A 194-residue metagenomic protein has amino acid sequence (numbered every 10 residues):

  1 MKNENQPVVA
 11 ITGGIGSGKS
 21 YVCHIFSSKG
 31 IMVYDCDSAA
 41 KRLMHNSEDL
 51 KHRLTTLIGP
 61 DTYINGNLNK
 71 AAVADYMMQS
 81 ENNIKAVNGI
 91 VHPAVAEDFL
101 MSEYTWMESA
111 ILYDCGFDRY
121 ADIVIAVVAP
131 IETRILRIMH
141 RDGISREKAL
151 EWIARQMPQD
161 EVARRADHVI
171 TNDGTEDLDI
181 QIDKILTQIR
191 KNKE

Functional and structural regions predicted by a protein language model:
K2-S38: Walker A (P-loop) phosphate-binding motif
G18, D37, V87, W106 (+3 more regions): Residue-level signal for inorganic ion chemistry
S28-G30, L100-T105, R165: Short glycine/proline-enriched coil/turn segments at helix->beta-strand junctions
M32, S38, I123, D167-H168: Well-ordered beta-strand positions
S38-Y104: ATP-dependent small-molecule kinase phosphotransfer cores that center on conserved nucleotide phosphate-binding segments
K51-T55, I131-M139, R146, L150: An amphipathic alpha-helix signature
V95-F99, R119, H140, I144-I189: Small-molecule kinase domains that catalyze NTP-dependent phosphoryl transfer to phosphate-bearing small molecules
A96-L100, W106-R141: ATP-dependent NMP and nucleoside kinases share a basic, alpha-helical "lid"
